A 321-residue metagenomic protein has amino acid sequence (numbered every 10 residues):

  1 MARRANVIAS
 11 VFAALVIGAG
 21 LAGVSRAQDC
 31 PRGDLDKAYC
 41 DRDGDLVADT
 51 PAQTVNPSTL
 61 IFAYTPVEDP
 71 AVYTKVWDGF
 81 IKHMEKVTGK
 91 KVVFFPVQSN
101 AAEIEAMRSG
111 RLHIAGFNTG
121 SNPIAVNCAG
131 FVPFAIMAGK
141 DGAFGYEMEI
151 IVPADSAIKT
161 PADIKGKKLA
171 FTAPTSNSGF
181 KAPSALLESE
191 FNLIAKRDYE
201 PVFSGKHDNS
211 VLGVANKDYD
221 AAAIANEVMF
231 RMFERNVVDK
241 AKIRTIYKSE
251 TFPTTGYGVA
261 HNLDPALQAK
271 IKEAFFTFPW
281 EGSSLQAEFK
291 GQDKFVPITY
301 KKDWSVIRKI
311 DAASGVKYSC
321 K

Functional and structural regions predicted by a protein language model:
A2-R3, A22-A102, L285-K321: N-terminal hydrophobic or amphipathic helices and topogenic motifs
S10-G20: Bacterial N-terminal signal peptides
F62-E85, G120, A143-L212, E227 (+1 more regions): Bilobed "Venus flytrap"/periplasmic-binding protein-like clamshell domains and structurally analogous long
T65-P66, K140-E149, V237-F275, A287-I310: Periplasmic-binding protein-like
F94-E105, A195-L212, T251-P253: Short helix-initiation/N-cap motifs at beta->coil->alpha
A101-A115, C128, A162, H207-E227: Short helices/loops that flank or line small-molecule/ion binding pockets
E105-D163: Acidic, polar ligand-binding/catalytic clefts
T119-A129, P183-S189, G213-N216, D220-K240: A ligand-binding cleft/hinge motif common to bilobed small-molecule-binding domains
